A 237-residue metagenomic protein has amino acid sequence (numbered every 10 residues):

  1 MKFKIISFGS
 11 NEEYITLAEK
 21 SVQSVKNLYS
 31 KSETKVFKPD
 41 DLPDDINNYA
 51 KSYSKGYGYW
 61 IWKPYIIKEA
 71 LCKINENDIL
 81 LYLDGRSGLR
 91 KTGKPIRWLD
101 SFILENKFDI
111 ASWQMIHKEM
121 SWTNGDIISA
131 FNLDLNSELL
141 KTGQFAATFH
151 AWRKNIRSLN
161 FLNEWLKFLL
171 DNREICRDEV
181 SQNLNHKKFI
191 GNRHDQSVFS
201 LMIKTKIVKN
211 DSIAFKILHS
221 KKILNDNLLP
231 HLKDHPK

Functional and structural regions predicted by a protein language model:
M1-K237: Glycosyltransferase catalytic domains, chiefly GT-A lineage
